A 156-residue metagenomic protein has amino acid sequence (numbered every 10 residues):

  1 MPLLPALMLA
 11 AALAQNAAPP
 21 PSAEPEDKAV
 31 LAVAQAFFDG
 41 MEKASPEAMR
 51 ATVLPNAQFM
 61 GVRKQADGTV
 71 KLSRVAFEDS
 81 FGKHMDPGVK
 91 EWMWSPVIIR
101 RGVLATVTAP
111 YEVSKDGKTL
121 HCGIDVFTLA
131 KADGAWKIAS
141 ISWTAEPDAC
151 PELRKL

Functional and structural regions predicted by a protein language model:
M1-L9, L129: Sec-dependent signal peptide recognition, specifically the positively charged N-region followed immediately by
L4, A14-E47, A51, P55 (+1 more regions): Short, low-complexity N-terminal intrinsically disordered segments enriched in polar/charged residues
A34-S45, V53-A57, G61, F81 (+3 more regions): Sec/Tat-exported extracytoplasmic proteins
A44, T52-L54, M93, G102-L104 (+1 more regions): Extracytoplasmic
V53-P55, R63, A109-Y111, D125 (+1 more regions): A mature extracytoplasmic/lumenal domain signature
Q58, K71-L120: Surface-exposed, charged secondary-structure patches
T106, C122-A149: Short beta-strand edge/turn micro-motifs at domain boundaries
G117-L120, P147-K155: A short, polar/proline- and glycine-enriched secondary-structure boundary/capping micro-motif
